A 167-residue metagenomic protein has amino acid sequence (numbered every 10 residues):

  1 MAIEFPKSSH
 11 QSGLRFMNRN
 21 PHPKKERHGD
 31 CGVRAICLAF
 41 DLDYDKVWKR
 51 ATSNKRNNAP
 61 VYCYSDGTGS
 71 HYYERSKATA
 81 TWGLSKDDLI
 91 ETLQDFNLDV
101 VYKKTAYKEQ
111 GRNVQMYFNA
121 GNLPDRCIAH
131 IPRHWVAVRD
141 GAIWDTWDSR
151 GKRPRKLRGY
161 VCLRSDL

Functional and structural regions predicted by a protein language model:
M1-R75, T79, D87, E91 (+1 more regions): Active-site nucleophile-adjacent alpha helix/oxyanion-hole segment immediately C-terminal to the catalytic cysteine
S8-H10, G111, P154: Generic detection of intrinsically disordered/low-complexity segments and helix-coil linkers/edges
L14, L98-V100, C127, P154-L157: Short glycine-aromatic motifs
A39, A137, R158: Functionally constrained cores in energy, signaling, and assembly domains
A59-R133, R139-D148: Conserved active-site-adjacent core of cysteine acyl-enzyme catalytic domains
D145-L167: Noncatalytic regulatory segments and standalone regulatory/sensor domains
